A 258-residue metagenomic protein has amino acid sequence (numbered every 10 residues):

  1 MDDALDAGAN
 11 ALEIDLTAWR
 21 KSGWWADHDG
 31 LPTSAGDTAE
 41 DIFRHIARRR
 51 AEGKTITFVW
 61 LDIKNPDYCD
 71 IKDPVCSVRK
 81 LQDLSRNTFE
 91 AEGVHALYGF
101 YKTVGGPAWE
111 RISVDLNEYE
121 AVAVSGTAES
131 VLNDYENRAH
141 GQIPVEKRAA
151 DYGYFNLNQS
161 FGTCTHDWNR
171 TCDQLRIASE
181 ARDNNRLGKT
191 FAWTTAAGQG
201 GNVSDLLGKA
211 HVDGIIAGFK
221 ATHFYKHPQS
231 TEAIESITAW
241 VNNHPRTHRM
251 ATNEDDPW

Functional and structural regions predicted by a protein language model:
M1-W258: Catalytic cores of phosphodiester-bond hydrolases, prominently lipid phosphodiesterases
